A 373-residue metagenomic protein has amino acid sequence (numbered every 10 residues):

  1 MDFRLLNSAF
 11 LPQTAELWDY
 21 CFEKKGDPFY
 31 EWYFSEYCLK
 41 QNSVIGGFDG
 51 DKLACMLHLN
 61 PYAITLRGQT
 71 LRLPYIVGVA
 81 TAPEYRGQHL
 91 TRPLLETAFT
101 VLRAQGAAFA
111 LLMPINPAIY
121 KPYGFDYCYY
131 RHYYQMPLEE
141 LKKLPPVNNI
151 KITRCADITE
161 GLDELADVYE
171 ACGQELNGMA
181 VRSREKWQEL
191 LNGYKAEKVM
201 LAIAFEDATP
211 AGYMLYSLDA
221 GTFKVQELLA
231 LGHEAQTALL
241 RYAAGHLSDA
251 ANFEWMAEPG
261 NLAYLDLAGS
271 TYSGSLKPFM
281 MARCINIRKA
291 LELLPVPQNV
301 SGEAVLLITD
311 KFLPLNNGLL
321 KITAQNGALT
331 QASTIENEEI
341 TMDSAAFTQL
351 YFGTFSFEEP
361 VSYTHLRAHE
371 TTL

Functional and structural regions predicted by a protein language model:
M1-P61, G68-Y75, K142-K186, D219-F223: Short amphipathic alpha-helix that is part of the acyltransferase structural core
T81, G87-T100, E234-A244: Conserved acetyl-CoA-binding loop-helix of GNAT-fold acetyltransferases
L102-M113, S248-E258: Conserved GNAT acetyl-CoA-binding A-motif
A107-A108, P114-H132, G260-G274: Conserved active-site alpha-helix within GNAT-family acetyltransferase domains
R131-Q226, H233-T237, R241-Y242, H246 (+3 more regions): Amide-forming acyltransferase catalytic core, primarily the GNAT-like/NAT-type and related acyltransferase folds
Q236, L240-A324: Acidic, aliphatic-rich amphipathic alpha-helical segments
E303-P360: Low-complexity, glycine/alanine/valine/leucine- and proline-rich hydrophobic stretches
T364-T372: Conserved small/polar residues in nucleotide/adenosyl-binding loops
